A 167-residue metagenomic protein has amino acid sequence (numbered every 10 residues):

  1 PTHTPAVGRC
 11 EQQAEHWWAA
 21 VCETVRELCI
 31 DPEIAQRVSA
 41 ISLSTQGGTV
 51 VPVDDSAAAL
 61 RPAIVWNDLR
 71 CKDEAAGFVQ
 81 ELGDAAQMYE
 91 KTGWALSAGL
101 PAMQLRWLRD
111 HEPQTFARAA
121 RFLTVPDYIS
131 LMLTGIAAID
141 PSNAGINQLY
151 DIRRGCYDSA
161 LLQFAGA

Functional and structural regions predicted by a protein language model:
P1-P62, E90, R118: N-terminal glycine/serine-rich phosphate-binding loop of ATP-dependent small-molecule kinases, especially carbohydrate
T4-G8, E74-G77, L149-D151: Short, charged, surface-exposed secondary-structure boundary motifs
Q13, I41, D68, L108 (+1 more regions): Residue-level signal for inorganic ion chemistry
A19, E23-I30, A76-Q80, D110 (+1 more regions): Replace "anionic and nucleotidyl ligands
I30-W66, A95-P101, S130-D151: Short beta-strand-loop/turn "lid" adjacent to the catalytic site in phosphate-handling enzymes
D55-A59, G77, E81-G83, Q87: Hydrophobic or amphipathic alpha-helical targeting/insertion segments
I64-G83: Short alpha-helix plus adjacent loop in nuclease-associated cores
M88-A167: Gly/Ser/Thr-rich active-site cleft segment
